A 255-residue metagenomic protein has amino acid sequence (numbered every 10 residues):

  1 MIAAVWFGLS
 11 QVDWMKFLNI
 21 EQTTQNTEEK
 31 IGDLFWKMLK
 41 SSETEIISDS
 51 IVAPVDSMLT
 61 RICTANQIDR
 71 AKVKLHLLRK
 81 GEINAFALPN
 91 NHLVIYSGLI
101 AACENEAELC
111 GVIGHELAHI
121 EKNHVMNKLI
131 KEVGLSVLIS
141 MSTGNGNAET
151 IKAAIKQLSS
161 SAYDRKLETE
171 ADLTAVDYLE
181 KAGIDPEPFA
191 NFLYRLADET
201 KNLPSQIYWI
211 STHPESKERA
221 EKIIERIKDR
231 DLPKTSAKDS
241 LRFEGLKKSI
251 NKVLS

Functional and structural regions predicted by a protein language model:
M1-S255: A Zn2+-metalloprotease active-site environment signal
